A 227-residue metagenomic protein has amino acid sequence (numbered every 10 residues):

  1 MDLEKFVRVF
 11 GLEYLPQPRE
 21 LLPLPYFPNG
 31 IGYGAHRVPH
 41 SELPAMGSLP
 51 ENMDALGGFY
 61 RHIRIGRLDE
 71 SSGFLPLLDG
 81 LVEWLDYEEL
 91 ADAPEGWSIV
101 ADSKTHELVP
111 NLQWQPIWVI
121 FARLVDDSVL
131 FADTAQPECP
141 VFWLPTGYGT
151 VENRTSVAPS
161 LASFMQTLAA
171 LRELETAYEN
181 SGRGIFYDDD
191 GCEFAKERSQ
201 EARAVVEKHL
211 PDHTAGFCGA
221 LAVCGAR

Functional and structural regions predicted by a protein language model:
M1-S128, R203, P211-R227: A surface-exposed partner-binding patch
L3, A158-A162, S199, R203: Alpha-helix initiation and N-capping motif
W114, T134-Q136: A generic structural signal for short, non-catalytic loop/turn and secondary-structure boundary residues
I120, E138-W143: Charged interaction segments
A122-V125, Q136, Y148: Short, flexible loop/turn elements at secondary-structure junctions
S128-T134: Broad, structure-driven detector of short, well-ordered beta-strand segments within folded domains
F142-Y178: Compact, glycine/acidic-enriched structural inserts
T176-R227: Acidic, proline/glycine-rich low-complexity IDRs
